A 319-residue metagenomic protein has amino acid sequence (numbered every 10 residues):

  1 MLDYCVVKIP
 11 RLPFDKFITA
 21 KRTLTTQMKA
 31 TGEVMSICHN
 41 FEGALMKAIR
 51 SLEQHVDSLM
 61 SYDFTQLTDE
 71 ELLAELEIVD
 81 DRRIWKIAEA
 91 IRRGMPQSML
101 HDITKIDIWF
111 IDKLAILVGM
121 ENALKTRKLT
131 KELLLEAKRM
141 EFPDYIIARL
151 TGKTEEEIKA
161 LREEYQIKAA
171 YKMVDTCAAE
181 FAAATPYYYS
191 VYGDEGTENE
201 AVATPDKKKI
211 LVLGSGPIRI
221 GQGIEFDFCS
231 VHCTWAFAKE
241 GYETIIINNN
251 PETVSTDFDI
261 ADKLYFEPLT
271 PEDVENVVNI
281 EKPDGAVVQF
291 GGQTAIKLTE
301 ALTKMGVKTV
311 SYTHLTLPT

Functional and structural regions predicted by a protein language model:
M1-A123, R127-L133, A137-E141, Y165-A169 (+5 more regions): ATP-dependent carboxylate activation and anion-phosphoryl transfer catalytic cores that bind Mg-ATP to form
L100, I147-A148: Short alpha-helical "recognition helix" segments of helix-turn-helix
A148-T151, E157-P186, S190-Y192, G196: C-terminal amphipathic alpha-helical interaction region
N279-K282, T299-S311: Hydrophobic, small-residue-rich alpha-helical packing segments that form membrane-like cores
T313-T319: Conserved small/polar residues in nucleotide/adenosyl-binding loops
